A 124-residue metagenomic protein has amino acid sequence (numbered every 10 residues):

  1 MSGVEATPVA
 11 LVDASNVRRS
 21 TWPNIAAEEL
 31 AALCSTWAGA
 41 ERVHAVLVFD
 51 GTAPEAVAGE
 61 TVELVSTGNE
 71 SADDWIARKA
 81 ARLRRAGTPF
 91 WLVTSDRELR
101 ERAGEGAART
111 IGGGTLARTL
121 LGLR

Functional and structural regions predicted by a protein language model:
G3-V12, N16-R124: Nuclease catalytic cores that cleave nucleic-acid phosphodiester bonds, predominantly acidic two-metal-ion
